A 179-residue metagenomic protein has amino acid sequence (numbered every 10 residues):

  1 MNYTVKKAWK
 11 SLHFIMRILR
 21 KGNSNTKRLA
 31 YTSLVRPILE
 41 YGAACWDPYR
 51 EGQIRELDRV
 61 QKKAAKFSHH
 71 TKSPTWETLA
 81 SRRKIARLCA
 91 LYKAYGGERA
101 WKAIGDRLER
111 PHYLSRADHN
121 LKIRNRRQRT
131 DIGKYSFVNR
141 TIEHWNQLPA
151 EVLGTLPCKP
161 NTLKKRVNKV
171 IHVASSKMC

Functional and structural regions predicted by a protein language model:
M1-C179: Hydrophobic/basic alpha-helical segments
